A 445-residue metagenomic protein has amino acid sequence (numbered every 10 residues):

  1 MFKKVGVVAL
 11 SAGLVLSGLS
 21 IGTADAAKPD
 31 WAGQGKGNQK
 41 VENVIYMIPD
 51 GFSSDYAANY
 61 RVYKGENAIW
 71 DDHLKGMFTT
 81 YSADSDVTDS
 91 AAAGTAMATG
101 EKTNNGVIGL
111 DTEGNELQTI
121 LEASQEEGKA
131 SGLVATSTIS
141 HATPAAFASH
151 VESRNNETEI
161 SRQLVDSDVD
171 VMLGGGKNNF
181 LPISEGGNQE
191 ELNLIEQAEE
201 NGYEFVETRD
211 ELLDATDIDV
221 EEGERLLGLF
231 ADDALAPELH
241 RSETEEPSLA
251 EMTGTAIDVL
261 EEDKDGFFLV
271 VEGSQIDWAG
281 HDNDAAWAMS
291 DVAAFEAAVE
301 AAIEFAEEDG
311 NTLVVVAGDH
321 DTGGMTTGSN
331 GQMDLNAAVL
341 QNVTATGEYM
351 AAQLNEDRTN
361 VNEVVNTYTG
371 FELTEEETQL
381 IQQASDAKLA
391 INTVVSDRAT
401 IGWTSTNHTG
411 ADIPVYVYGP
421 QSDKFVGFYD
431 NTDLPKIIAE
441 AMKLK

Functional and structural regions predicted by a protein language model:
M1-V8: Bacterial N-terminal signal peptides that target proteins for export
V15-K36: Sec-dependent signal peptide cleavage junction
A27-W31, N38-N59, M97, E101-T103 (+3 more regions): Mobile, glycine-rich extracellular loop/lid and propeptide segments that shape or gate substrate/ligand access
N38-N43, F52-A57, V62-D86, A91-T95 (+3 more regions): A post-motif C-terminal structural segment
